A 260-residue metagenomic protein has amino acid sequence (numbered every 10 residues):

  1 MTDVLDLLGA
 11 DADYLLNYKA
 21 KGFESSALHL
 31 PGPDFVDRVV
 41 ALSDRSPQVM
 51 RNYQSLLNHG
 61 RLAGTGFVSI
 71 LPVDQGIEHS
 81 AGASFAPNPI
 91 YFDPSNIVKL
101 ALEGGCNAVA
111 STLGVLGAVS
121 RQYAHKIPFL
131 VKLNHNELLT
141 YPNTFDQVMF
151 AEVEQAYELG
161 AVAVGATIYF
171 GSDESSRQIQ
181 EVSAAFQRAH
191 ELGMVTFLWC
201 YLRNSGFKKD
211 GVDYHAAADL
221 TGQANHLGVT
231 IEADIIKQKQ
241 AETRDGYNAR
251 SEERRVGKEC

Functional and structural regions predicted by a protein language model:
M1-P128, K132: N-terminal capping/small domains of soluble enzymes
L71, A101, A156, W199 (+1 more regions): Conserved, mostly hydrophobic/aromatic
I77-E78, Y91, I97-Q180, Q187 (+1 more regions): Active-site beta->alpha loop and helix N-cap motifs at the rims of alpha/beta catalytic domains
N96, A151, Q155, R177-E191 (+4 more regions): Alpha-helical scaffolding segments of alpha/beta enzyme cores, especially the outer helices of TIM-barrel or partial
N107-L113, A163-S175, A216-L220, A224-E242: Catalytic beta/alpha-barrel core
S120-Y123, F207-N225, R244-S251: Distinct, well-ordered alpha-helical segments
Q180-A216: Glycine- and Gly-Pro-enriched alpha-helical subdomains that act as flexible, kink-prone "lid/hinge" or packing modules
E253-C260: Conserved small/polar residues in nucleotide/adenosyl-binding loops
